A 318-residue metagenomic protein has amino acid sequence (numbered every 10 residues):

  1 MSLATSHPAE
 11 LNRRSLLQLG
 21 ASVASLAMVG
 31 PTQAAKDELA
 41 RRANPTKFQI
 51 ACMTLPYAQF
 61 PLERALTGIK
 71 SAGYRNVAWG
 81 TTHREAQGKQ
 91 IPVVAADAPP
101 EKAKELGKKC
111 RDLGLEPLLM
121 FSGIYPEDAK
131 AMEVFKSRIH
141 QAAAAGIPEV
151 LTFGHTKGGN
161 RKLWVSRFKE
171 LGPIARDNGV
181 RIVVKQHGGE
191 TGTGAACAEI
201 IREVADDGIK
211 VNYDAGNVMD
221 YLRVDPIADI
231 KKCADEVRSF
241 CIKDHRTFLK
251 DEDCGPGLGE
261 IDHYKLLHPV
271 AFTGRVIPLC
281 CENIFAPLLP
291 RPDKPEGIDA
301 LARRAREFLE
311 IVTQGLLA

Functional and structural regions predicted by a protein language model:
S2-T54, F60-R75, G146, D177 (+2 more regions): Histidine-acidic metal/acid-base catalytic patches
S15, L19-P31, A103, G107-K109 (+3 more regions): Active-site acidic/histidine proton-transfer and metal-coordination neighborhood in alpha/beta enzyme cores
A40, L66, P100, G107 (+3 more regions): Short glycine-/small-residue-rich flexible loop motifs, especially phosphate/cofactor-binding loops
T54-L55, A95-A96, D128, N160-R161 (+2 more regions): A generic secondary-structure micro-motif detector that highlights 1-2 residue hydrophobic/ambivalent hotspots embedded
L55, G80, F121-S122, F153-H155 (+4 more regions): Active-site-proximal beta-strand/loop segments in catalytic clefts of secreted hydrolases
A58, P99, A131, W164 (+1 more regions): Charged, low-complexity surface patches
G80-E105: Glycine-rich, proline-tolerant flexible connector loops at the mouths of alpha/beta enzymes
H83, P126, T156, R246 (+1 more regions): Flexible, active-site-proximal loop/turn residues at the rims of small-molecule/cofactor binding pockets and catalytic
